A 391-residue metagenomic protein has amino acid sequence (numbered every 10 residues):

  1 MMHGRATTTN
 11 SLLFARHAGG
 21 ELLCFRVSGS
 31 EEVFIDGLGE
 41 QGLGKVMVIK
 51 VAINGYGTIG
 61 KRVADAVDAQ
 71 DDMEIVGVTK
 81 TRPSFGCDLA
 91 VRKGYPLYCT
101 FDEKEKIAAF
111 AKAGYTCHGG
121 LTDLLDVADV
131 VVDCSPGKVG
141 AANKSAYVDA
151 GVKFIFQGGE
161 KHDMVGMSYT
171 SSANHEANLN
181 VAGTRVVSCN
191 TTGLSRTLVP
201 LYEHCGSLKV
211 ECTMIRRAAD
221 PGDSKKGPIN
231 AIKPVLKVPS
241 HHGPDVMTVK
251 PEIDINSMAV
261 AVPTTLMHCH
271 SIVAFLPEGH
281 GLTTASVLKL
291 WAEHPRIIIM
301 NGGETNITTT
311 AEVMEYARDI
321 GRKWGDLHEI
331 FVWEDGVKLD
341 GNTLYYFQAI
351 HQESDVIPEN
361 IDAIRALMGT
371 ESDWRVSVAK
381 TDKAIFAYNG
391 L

Functional and structural regions predicted by a protein language model:
M1-T9: Extreme N-terminal basic, low-complexity initiation segments that serve as generic localization/processing leaders
G4, A15-A18: Short hydrophobic alpha-helical segments enriched in small aliphatic residues
S11, S28-S30: Serine residues within intrinsically disordered or low-complexity segments
V48-D223, D373-A379: N-terminal Rossmann-like NAD(P) cofactor-binding subdomain of oxidoreductases, focused on the glycine-rich
K50, K61-D65, A69-L121, G206-K209 (+1 more regions): C-terminal substrate-binding/catalytic lobe of Rossmann-fold NAD(P)-dependent oxidoreductases
D319-L391: NAD(P)-dependent Rossmann-like dehydrogenase/reductase catalytic/cofactor-binding core
